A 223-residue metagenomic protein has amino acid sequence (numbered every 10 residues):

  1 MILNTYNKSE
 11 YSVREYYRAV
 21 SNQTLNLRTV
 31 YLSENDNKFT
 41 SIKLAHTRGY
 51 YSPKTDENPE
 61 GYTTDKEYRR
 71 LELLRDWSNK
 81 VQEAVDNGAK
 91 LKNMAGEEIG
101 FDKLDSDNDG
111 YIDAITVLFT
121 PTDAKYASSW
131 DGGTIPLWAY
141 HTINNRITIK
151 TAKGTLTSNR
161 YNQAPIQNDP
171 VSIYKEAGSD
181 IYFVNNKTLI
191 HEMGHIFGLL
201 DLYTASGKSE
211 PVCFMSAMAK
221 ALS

Functional and structural regions predicted by a protein language model:
M1-M215, A219-L222: Active-site-proximal segment of zinc-dependent metalloprotease catalytic domains
